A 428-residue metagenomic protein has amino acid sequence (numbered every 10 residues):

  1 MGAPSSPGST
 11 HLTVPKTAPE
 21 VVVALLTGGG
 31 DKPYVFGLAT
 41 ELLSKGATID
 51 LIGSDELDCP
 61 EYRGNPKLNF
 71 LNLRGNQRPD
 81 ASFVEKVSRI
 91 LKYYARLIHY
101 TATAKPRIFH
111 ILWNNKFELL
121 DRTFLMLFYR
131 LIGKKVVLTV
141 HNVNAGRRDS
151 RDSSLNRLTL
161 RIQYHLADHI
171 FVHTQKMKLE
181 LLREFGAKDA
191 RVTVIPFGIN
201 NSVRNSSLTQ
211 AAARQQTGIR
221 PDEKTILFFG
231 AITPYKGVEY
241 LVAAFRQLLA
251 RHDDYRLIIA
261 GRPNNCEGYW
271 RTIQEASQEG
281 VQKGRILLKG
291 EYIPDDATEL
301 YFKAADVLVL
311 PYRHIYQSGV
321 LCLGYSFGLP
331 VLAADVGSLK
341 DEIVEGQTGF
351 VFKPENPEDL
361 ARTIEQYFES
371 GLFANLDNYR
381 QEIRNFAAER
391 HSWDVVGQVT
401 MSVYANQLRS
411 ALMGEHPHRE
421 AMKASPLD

Functional and structural regions predicted by a protein language model:
P15-E20, G28-F36, T40-Y93, I98-T101 (+4 more regions): N-terminal strand-loop element at the rim of the active site of nucleotide-sugar-dependent glycosyltransferases
A24, R220-K236, V242-F245, I258-A260: Conserved donor-binding/catalytic core segment of Leloir-type glycosyltransferases
D149, L179-R183, A190-R191, G198-Q216 (+1 more regions): Acidic anion/phosphate-binding donor-loop and adjacent secondary structure in glycosyltransferase catalytic cores
W270-E299: Nucleotide-activated donor-binding/catalytic signature segment of Leloir-type glycosyltransferases, i.e., the conserved
L300-Y316, S326-L329: Acidic donor-binding loop of glycosyltransferase active sites
P330-A334, I343: Short hydrophobic beta-strand element within catalytic cores of glycosyltransferases and related nucleotide-activated
E345-G346, F350-E358, E365-F373: Conserved acidic donor-binding segment of nucleotide-sugar-dependent glycosyltransferases
N375-R409: A charged, aromatic-enriched C-terminal amphipathic alpha-helix characteristic of glycosyltransferases across folds
